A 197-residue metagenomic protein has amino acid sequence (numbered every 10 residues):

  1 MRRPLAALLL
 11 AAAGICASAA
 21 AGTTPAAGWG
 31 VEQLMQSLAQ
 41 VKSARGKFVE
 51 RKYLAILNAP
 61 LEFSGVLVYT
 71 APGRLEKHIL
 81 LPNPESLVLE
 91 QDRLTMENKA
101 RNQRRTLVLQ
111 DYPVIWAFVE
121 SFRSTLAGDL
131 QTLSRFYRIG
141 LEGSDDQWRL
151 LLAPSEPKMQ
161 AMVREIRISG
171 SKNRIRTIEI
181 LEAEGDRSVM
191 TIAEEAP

Functional and structural regions predicted by a protein language model:
M1-P4: Positively charged n-region of N-terminal signal peptides that target proteins for export
A7-C16: Bacterial N-terminal signal peptides
A17-G28: Boundary at the C-terminal end of the N-terminal hydrophobic targeting segment
W29-L54, N58-P60, N98-S155, M162: Flexible, processing/modification-adjacent segments and terminal tails in exported/periplasmic/extracellular proteins
F48, L75-H78, L94-E97, L150-L152 (+1 more regions): Short hydrophobic/aromatic-rich beta-strand segments that constitute the beta-sheet cores of beta-sandwich/beta-barrel
A59-G65, E165, D186: Amphipathic hydrophobic-ligand
V66-A117, S188, E194: An acidic-aromatic
L130-P197: Gly/Pro-enriched, hydrophobic low-complexity segments that function as extracytoplasmic propeptides/linkers
